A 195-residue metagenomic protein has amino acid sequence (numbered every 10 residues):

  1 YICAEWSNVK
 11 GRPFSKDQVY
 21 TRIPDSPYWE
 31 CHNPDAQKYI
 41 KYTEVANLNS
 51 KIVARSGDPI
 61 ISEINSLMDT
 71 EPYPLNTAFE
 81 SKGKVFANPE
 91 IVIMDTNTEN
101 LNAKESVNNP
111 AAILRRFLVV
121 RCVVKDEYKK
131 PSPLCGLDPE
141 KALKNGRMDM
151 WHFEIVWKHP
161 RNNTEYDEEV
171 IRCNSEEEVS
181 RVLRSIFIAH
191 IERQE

Functional and structural regions predicted by a protein language model:
Y1-K10: Glycine-rich phosphate-binding P-loop
R12-V19, D25-I91: Conserved nucleotide-sensing/catalytic segment adjacent to the nucleotide-binding pocket in NTP-handling enzymes
I52-R55, E63-Q194: Replace "adjacent to P-loop NTPase cores in ATP/GTP-dependent enzymes" with "adjacent to NTP-binding cores
